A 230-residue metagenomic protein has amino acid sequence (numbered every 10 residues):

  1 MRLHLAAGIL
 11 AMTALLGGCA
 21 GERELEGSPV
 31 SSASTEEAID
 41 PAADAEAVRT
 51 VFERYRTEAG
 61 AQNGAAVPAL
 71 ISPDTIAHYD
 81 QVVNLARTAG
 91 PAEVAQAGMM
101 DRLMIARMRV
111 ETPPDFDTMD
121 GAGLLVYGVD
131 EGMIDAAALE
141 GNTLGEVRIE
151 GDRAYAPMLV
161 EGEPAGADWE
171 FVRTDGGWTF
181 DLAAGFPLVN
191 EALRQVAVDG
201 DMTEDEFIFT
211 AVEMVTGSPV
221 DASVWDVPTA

Functional and structural regions predicted by a protein language model:
M1-A7: Bacterial N-terminal signal peptides that target proteins for export
L5, P41, A92-E93, T112-T118 (+3 more regions): Intrinsic-disorder-associated interaction segments
L15-G18: C-terminal motif of bacterial Sec signal peptides marking the signal peptidase cleavage site
G21, L25-A61, A65, A69 (+3 more regions): Short, low-complexity N-terminal intrinsically disordered segments enriched in polar/charged residues
R49, G64, P68-V147: Short solvent-exposed beta->alpha transition segments
Y127, E131-I134, L139-A230: Low-complexity, intrinsically disordered terminal/linker segments enriched in charged and Gly/Pro repeats
